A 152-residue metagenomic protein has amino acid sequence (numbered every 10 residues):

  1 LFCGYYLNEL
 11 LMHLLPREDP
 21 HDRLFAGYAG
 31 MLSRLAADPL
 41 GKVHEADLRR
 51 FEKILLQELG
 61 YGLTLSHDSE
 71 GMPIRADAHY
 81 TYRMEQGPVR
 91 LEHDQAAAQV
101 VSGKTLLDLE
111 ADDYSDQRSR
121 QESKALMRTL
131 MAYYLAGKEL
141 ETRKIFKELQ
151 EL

Functional and structural regions predicted by a protein language model:
L1-L152: Non-catalytic alpha-helical scaffolds and adjoining flexible linkers that form interface surfaces for assembly
